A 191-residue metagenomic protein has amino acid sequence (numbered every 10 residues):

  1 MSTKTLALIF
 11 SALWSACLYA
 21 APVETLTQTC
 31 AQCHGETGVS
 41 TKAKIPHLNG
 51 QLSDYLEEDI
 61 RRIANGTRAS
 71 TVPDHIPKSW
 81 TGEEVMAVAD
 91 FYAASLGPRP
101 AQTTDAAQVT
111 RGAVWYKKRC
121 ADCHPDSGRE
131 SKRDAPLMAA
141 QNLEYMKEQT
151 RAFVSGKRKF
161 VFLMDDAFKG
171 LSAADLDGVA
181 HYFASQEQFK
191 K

Functional and structural regions predicted by a protein language model:
M1-A7: Bacterial N-terminal signal peptides that target proteins for export
S15-C17: N-terminal signal peptide c-region/cleavage motif recognized by signal peptidases
Y19-V39, P100, T104-S127: Sequence/structural segment immediately N-terminal to covalent heme-attachment motifs in c-type and related
L26-T29, T37, K44, L52 (+5 more regions): Short pre-active-site segment immediately N-terminal to redox-active cysteine/selenocysteine motifs in thiol-based
G38-A69, D74-P77, A113, P125 (+1 more regions): Gly/Gly-Pro-rich "capping" loops immediately C-terminal to redox-active cysteine motifs in periplasmic/lumenal
L48, M86-T104, A121, P125-Q141: His/Cys-centered metal/cofactor-coordination and adjacent catalytic loops
I63, F91-Y92, Y116, F153 (+1 more regions): Conserved hydrophobic/aromatic "anchor" residues that stabilize well-ordered secondary structure elements
K78-P100, E144, A167-K191: C-terminal capping alpha-helices of c-type cytochrome domains
